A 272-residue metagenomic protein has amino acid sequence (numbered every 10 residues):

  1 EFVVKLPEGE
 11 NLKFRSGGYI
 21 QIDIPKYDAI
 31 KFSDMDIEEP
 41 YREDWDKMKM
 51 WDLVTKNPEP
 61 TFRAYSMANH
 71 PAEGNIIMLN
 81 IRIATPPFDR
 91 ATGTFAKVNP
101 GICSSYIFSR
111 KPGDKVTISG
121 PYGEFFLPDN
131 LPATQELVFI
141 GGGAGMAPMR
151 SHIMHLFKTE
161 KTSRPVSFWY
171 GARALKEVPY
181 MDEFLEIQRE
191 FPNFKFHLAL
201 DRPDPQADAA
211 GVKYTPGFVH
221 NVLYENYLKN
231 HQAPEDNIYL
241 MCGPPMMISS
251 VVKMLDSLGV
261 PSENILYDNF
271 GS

Functional and structural regions predicted by a protein language model:
E1-P112, R173, A199-R202: Ferredoxin-reductase
G17, G145, G243-P244: Short, conserved phosphate/pyrophosphate- and ester-handling motifs at nucleotide-, phospho-/glycolipid
G17, P148-E160: Histidine-anchored nucleotide/phosphate-binding helix
Y106, S119-A133: A short, basic/flexible loop-to-alpha-helix module at the beginning of a structural domain
F126, P148, S250-V251: Phosphate- and divalent-cation-binding pockets in alpha/beta enzyme and binding domains that engage nucleotide-derived
E136-H152: A phosphate-binding catalytic loop at a beta-strand-loop-alpha-helix junction that coordinates phosphoryl groups
S163-S272: Reductase modules of NAD(P)H-dependent flavoproteins
